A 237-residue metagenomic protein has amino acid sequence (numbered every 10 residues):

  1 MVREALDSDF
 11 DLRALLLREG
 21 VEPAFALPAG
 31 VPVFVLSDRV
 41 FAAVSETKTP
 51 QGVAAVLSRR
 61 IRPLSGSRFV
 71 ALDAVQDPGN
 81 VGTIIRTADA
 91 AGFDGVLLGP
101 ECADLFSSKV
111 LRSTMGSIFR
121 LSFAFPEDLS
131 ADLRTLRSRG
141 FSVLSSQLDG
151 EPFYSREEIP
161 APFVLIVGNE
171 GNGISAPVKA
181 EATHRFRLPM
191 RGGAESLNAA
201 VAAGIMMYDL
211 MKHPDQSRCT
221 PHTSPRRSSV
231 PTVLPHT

Functional and structural regions predicted by a protein language model:
M1, R18-P23, R59, L148-G150 (+1 more regions): Short, polar loop motifs at secondary-structure junctions
M1-S45, C219-T237: N-terminal positively charged helical leader segments and presequences
D7, I61-G150: RNA substrate-binding interface of SAM-dependent RNA methyltransferases
P23-G30, R62-S65, P177-A180: Short loop/helix-cap segments at secondary-structure boundaries that form the rim of catalytic
E46-L64, C102: Acidic/glycine-rich phosphate/pyrophosphate-binding loops and surrounding catalytic core that coordinate Mg2+
A55, A90, L105-I118, A176-C219 (+1 more regions): Structured adenosyl-cofactor binding patch, chiefly the S-adenosyl-L-methionine
L144-A194, N198: Active-site/ligand-binding-proximal alpha/beta "capping" segment
